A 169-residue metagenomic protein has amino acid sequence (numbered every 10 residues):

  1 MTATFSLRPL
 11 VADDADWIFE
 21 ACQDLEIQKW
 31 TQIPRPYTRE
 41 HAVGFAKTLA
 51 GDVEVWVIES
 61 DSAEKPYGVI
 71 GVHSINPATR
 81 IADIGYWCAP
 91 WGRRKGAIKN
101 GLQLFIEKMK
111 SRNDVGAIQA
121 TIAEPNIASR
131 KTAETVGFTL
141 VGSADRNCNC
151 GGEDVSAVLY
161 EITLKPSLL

Functional and structural regions predicted by a protein language model:
M1-D24, E59-L169: Acyl-donor (CoA/ACP) binding surface of acyl/acetyltransferases
M1-T2, K29, A50: Short glycine-enriched loop/turn motifs at secondary-structure junctions
A12-F19, R39, V43, K47: An amphipathic alpha-helix signature
E26-A46: Conserved GNAT-fold acetyl-CoA-binding loop/helix
K29, T38-R39, V53, L140 (+2 more regions): A short hydrophobic/aromatic micro-motif that marks alpha-helical segments and, especially, helix-coil
A46-V57: A short helix-loop-beta-strand connector motif used in the catalytic cores of GNAT acetyltransferases and, in some
